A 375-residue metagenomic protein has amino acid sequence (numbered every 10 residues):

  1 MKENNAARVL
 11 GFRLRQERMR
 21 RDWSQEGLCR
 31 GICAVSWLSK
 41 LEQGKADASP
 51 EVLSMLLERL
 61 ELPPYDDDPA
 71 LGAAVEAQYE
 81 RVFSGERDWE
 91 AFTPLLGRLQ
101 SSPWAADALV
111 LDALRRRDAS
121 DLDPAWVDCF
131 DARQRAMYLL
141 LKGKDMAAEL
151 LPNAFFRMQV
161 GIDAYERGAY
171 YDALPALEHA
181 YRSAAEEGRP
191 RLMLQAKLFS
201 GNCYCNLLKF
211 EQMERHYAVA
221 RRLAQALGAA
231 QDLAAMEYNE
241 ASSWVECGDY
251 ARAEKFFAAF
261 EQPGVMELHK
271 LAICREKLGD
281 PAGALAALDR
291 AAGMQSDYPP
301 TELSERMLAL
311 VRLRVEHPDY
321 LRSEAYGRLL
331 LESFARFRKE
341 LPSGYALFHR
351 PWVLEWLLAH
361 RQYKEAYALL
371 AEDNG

Functional and structural regions predicted by a protein language model:
M1-R20: A short, Lys/Arg-rich alpha-helix, primarily the initiator
R21-K40: Short alpha-helical DNA-recognition segment
S49-D66: DNA major-groove recognition helix of helix-turn-helix/homeodomain DNA-binding modules
T93-Q100, P124-D128, L174, E178-G188 (+5 more regions): Amphipathic alpha-helical segments of tetratricopeptide repeats
D107, M137, F155, Q195 (+5 more regions): Residue register of alpha-helical TPR repeats
A173, M213, A253, A284 (+2 more regions): Single-residue signature of alpha-solenoid repeat helices
